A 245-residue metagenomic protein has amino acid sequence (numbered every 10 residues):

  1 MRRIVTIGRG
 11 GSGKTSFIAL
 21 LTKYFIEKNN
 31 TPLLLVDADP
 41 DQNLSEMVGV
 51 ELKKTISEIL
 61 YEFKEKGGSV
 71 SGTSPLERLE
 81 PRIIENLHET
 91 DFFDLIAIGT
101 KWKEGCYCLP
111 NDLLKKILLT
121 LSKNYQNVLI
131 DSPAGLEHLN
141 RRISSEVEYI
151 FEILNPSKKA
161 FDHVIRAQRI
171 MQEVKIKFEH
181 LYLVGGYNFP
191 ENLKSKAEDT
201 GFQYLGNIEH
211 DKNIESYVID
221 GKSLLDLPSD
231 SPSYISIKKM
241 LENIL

Functional and structural regions predicted by a protein language model:
R3-P40: Walker A/P-loop phosphate-binding motif and the immediately C-terminal alpha-helix
R3-V5, P32-L34, F93-L95, N127-L129 (+1 more regions): Residue-level preference for the first positions of well-ordered beta-strands
L20, Y24, M47, R142: Active-site signature of alpha/beta-hydrolase-fold catalytic machinery across serine- and Asp/Cys-nucleophile hydrolases
E27-T90: N-terminal phosphate/diphosphate-binding loop that engages ATP/GTP or pyrophosphate donors across diverse enzyme folds
V50-K54, I170-M171, E198-T200, S223-L225: Short, hinge-like loop/turn segments at secondary-structure boundaries
E77-N86, D94-I130: Cytosolic-facing regulatory segments adjacent to core modules
N111-N207, S216: Conserved catalytic-core segment of NTP-binding enzymes
V218-S231: C-terminal boundary of histidine-terminating zinc-finger modules
